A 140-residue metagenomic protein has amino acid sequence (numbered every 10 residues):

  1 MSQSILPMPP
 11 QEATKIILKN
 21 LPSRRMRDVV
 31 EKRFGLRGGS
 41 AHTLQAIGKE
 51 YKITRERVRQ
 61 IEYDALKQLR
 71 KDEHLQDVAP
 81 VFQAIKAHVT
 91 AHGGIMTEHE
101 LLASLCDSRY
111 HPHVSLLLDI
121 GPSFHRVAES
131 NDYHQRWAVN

Functional and structural regions predicted by a protein language model:
M1-N140: Transcription-machinery-associated regions
